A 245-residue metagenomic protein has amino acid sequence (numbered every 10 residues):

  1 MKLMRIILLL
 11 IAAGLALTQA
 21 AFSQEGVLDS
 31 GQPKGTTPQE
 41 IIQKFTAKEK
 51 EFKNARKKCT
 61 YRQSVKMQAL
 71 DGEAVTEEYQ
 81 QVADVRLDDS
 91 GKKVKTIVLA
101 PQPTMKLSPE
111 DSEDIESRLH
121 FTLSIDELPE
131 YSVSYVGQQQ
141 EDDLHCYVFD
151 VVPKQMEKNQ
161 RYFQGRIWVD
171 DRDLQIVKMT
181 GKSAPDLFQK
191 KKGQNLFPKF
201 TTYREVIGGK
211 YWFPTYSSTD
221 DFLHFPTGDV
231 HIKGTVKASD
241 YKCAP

Functional and structural regions predicted by a protein language model:
M1-I6: Positively charged n-region of N-terminal signal peptides that target proteins for export
L8-T18: Bacterial N-terminal signal peptides
Q19-S23: Sec/Tat signal peptide C-region and signal peptidase I cleavage site
Q24-F163, R172-V177, K182-P198, V206-G209 (+2 more regions): Structured extracytoplasmic
I167-V169: Non-globular disordered terminal and juxtamembrane segments underlying protein topogenesis/assembly
